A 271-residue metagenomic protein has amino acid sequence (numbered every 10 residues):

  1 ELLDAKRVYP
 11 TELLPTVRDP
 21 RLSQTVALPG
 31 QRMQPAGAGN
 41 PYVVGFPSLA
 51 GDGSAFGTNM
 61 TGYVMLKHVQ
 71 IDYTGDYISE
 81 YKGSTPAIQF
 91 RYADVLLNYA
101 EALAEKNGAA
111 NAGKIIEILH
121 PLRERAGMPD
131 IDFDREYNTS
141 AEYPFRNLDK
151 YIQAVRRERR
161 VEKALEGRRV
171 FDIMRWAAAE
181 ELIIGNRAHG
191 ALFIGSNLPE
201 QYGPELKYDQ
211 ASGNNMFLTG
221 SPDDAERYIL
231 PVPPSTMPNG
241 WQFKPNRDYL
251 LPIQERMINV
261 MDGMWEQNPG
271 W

Functional and structural regions predicted by a protein language model:
E1-W271: Acidic/polar-rich alpha-helix caps and helix-coil junctions
